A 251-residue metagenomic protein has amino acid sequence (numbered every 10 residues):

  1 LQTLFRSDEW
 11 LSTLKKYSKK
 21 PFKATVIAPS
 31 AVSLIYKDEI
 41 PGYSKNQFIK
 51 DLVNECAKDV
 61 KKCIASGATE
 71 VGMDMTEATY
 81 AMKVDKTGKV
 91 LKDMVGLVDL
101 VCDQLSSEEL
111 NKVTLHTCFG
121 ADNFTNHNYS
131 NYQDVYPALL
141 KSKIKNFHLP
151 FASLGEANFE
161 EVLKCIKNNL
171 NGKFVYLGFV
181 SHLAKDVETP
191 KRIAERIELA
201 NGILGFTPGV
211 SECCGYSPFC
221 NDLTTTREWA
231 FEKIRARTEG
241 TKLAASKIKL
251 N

Functional and structural regions predicted by a protein language model:
L1-N251: Domain-level signal for soluble alpha/beta catalytic cores
